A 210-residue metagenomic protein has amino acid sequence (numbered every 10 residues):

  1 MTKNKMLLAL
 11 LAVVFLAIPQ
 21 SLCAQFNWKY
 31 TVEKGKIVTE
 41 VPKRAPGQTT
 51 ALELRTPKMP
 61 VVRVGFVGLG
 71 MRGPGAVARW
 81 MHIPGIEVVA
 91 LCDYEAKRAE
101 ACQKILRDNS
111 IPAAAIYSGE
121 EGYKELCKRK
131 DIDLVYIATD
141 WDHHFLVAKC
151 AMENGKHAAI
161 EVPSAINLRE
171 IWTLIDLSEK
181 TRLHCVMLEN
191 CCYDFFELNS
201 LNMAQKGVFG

Functional and structural regions predicted by a protein language model:
M1-N4: N-terminal secretory signal peptides that target proteins for export/translocation
A9-S21: Bacterial N-terminal signal peptides
L22-K156, W172, D176-H184: N-terminal glycine-/serine-/threonine-rich beta1-alpha1-beta2 phosphate-ribose binding loop of Rossmann-like
G70, S164-A165: Short beta-to-alpha linker loops that shape the active-site pocket of alpha/beta-hydrolase fold enzymes
A138, E161, L188: A cross-family glycoside hydrolase active-site/sugar-binding cleft signature
G155-H157, E161-P163: Short helix/strand-capping hinge loops at secondary-structure junctions that flank key functional elements
A165-G210: A contiguous active-site-proximal alpha/beta segment in oxidoreductase catalytic domains
